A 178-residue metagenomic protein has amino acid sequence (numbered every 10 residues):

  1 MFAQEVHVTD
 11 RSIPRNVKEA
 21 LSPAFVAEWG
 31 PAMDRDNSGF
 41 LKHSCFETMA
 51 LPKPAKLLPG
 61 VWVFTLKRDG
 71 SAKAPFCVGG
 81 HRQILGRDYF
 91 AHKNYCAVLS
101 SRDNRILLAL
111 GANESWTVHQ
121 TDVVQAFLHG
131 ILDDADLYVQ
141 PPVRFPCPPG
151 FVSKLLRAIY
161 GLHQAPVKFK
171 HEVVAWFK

Functional and structural regions predicted by a protein language model:
M1-K178: Long, low-complexity, charge-biased intrinsically disordered regions
